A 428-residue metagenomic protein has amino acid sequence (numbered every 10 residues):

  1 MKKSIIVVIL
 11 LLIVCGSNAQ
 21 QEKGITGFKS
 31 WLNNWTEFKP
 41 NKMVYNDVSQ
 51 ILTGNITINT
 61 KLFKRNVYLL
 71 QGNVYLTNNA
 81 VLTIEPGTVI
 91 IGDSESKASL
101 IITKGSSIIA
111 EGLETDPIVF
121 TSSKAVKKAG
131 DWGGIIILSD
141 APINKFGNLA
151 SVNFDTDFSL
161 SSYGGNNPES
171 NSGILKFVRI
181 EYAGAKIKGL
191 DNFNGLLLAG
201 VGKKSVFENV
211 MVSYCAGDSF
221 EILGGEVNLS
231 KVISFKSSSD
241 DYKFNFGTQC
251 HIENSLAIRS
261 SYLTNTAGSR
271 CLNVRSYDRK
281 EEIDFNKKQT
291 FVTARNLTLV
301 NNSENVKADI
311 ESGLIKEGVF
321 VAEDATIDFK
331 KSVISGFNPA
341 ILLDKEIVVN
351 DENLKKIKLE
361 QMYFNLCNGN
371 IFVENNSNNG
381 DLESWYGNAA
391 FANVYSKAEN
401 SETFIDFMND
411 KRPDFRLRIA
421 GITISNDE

Functional and structural regions predicted by a protein language model:
M1-G24: Bacterial Sec-dependent N-terminal signal peptides
L12-G16, T77, E111: Generic N-terminal helix/loop capping motif
Q20-N66, L70-T77, V81, E95-K97 (+4 more regions): Extracellular beta-rich repeat passengers
I91, I109, P117-K124: Blade-loop segments of beta-propeller domains
A98, K104-A110, E114-T115: Active-site-surrounding "flap" and adjacent substrate/cofactor-binding loops of secreted or lumenal enzymes, prototyped
